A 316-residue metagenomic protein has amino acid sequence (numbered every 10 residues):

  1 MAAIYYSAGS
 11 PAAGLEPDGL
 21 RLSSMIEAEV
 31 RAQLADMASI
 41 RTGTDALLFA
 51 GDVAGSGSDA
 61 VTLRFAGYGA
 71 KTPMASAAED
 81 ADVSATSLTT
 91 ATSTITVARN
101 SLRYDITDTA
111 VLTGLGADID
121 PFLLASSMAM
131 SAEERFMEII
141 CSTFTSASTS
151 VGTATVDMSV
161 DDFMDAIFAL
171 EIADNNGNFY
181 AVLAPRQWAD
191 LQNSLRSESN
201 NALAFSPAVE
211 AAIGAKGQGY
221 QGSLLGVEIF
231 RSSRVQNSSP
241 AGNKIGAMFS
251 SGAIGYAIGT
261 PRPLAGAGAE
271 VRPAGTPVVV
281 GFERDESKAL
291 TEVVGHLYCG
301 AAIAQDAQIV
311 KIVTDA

Functional and structural regions predicted by a protein language model:
M1-I95, I309, T314: N-terminal "assembly arms/tails" that initiate or stabilize quaternary assembly in self-assembling proteins
A2, T149-T153, A241: Solvent-exposed, low-complexity segments and loops of surface/extracellular structural proteins
A3, A8, E270-A316: Extended, compositionally biased alpha-helical segments that mediate assembly or anchoring
G55, T96, I172-N175, D285: Solvent-exposed alpha-helices and their adjacent loops that cap or buttress functional pockets in soluble metabolic
G57, F168-A269: Extended oligomerization regions of viral-like shell subunits
M74-S76, N193-S194, S239-K244, T291-V294 (+1 more regions): Short conserved micro-motifs at the rims of enzyme active sites and ligand-binding pockets
T89-G114: Short acidic, glycine/tyrosine-flanked loop/strand segments centered on an H-E-D-like triad
T107-N178, L183-S194, E198, K311-A316: Alpha-helical scaffold segments that mediate packing/assembly in large oligomeric complexes
